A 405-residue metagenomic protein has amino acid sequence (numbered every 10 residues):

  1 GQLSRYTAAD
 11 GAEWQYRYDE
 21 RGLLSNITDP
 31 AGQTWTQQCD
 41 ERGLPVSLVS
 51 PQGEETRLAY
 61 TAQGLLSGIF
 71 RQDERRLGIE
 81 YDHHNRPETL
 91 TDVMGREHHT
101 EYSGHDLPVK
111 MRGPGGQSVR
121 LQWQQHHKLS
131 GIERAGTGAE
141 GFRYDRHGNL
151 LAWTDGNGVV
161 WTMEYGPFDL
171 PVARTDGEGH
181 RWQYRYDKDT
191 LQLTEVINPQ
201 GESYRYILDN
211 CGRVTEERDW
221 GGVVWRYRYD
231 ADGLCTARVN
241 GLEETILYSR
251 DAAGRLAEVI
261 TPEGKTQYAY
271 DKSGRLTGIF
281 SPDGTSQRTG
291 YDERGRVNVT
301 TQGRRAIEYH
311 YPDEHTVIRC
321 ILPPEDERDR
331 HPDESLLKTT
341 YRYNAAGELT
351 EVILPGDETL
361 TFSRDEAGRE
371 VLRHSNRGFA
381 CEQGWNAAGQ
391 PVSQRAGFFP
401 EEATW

Functional and structural regions predicted by a protein language model:
G1-W405: Extended charged/polar low-complexity repeat regions
